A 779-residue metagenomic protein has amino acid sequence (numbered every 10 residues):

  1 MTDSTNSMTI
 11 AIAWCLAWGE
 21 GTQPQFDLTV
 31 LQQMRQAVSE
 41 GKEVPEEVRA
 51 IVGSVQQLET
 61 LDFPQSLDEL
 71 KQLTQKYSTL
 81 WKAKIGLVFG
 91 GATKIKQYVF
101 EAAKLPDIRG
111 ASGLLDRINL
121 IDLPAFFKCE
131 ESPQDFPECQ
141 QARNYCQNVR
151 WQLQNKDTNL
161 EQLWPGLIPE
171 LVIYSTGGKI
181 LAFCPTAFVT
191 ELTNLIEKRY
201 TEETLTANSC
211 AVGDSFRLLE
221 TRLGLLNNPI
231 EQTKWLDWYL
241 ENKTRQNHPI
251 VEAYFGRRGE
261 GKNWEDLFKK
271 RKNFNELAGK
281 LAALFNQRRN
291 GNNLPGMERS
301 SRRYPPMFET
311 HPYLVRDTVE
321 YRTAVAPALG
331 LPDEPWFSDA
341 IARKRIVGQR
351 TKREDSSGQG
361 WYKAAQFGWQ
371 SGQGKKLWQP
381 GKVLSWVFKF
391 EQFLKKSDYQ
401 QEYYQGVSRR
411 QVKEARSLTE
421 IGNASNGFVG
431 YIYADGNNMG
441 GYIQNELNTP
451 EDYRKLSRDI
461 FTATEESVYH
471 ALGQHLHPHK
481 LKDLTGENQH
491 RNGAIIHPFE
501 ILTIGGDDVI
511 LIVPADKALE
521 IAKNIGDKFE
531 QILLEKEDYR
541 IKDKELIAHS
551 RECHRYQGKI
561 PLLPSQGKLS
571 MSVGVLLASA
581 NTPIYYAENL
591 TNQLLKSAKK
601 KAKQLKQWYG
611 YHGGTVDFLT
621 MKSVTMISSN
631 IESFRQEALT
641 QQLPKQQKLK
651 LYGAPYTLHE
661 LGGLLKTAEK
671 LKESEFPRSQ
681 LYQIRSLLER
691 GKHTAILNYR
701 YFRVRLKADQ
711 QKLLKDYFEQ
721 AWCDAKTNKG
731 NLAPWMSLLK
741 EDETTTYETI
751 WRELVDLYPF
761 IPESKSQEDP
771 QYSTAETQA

Functional and structural regions predicted by a protein language model:
M1-A779: Regulatory and interdomain segments flanking nucleotide-handling catalytic cores in signaling/defense enzymes
